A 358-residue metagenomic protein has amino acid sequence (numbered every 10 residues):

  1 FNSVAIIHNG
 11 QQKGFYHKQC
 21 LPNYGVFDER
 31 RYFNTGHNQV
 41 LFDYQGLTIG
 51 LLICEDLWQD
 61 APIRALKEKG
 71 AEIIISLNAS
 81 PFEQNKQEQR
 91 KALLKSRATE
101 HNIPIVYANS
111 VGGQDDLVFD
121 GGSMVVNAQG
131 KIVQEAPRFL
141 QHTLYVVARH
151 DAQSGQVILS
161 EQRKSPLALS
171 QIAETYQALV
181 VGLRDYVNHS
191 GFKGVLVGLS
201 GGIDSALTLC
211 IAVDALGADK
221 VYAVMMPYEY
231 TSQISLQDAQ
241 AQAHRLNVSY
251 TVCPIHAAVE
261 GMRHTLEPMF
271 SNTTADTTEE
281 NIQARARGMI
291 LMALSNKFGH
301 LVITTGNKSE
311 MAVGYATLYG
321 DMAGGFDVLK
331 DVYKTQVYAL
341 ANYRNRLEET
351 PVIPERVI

Functional and structural regions predicted by a protein language model:
F1-G198, D214-K220, Y250: Enzyme catalytic cores with a strong preference for nitrogen-chemistry domains
V4-I6, A92-L94, S123-V126, A239-Q242 (+2 more regions): Short, hinge-like loop/turn segments at secondary-structure boundaries
K18-P22, F27-Q39, Q45-G46, E68-G70 (+2 more regions): Active-site adenylate/phosphate-handling loop in enzymes that bind or generate adenylated species
C54, N85, Q89, Q114 (+7 more regions): Alpha-helix capping and helix-loop boundary segments enriched in small/acidic/polar residues
I75, K193-L199, I203-Q240: ATP-dependent adenylation/pyrophosphate-handling site
S76-L77, V157-E161, G217-Y222, Q242-H244 (+3 more regions): Short acidic (Asp/Glu) and glycine-rich catalytic loops that position anionic groups and cofactors
R138-H150, K220-M225, Q233-T278, A284 (+1 more regions): A conserved beta-strand->alpha-helix junction
F192-S205, A258-V259, N307-S309, R356-I358: A glycine-rich phosphate-binding loop feature that marks nucleotide/adenosyl-phosphate handling sites
